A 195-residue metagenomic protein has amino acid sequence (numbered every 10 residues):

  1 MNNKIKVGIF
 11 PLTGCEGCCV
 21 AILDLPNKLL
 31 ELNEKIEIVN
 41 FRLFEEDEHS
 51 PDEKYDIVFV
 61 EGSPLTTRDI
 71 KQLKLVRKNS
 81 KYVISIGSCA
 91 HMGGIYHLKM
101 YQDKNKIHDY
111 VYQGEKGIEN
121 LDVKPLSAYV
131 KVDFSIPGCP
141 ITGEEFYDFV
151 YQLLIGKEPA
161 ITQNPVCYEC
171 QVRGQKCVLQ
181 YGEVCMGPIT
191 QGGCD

Functional and structural regions predicted by a protein language model:
M1-G182, M186-P188: Iron-sulfur-associated redox domains of electron-transfer enzymes in respiratory and anaerobic energy metabolism
